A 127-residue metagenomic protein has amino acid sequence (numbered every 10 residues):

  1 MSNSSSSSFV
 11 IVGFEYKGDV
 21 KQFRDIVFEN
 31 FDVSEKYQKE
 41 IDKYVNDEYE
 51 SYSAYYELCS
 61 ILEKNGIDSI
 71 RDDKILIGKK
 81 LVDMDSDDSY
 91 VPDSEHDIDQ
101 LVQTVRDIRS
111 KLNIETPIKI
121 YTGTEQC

Functional and structural regions predicted by a protein language model:
M1-E29, K119-C127: Short, extreme N-terminal segment that most often corresponds to the first beta-strand
S5, I70, N113-E115: A generic structural signal for short, non-catalytic loop/turn and secondary-structure boundary residues
S7, K79-D88, P117-T122: Glycine-rich, often proline-containing surface loops adjacent to acidic residues and nearby aromatics that form
K17, R24, R71, R106-R109: Arginine residue identity/basic-tract feature
G18, Q22, D32-K36, Y49 (+2 more regions): Alpha-helix boundary/N-cap detector
I26-S89: Low-complexity, serine/threonine/proline-enriched polar segments
Y90-E95: Short, flexible/disordered intra-domain loops and linkers
D97-C127: Amphipathic alpha-helical binding modules
